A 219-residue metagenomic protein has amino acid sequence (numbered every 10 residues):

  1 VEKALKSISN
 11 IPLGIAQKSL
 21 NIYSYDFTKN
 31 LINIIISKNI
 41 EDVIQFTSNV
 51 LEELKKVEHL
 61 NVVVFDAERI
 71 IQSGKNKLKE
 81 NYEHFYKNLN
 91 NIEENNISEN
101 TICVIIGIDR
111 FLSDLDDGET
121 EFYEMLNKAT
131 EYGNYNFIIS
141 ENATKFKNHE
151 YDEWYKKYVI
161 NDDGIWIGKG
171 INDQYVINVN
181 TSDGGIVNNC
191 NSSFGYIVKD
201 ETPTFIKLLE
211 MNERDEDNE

Functional and structural regions predicted by a protein language model:
V1-G14, D152-E219: Phosphate-binding and hydrolysis-coupling loops of NTP-dependent motor/remodeling domains
E2-D163, K169, D215: P-loop NTPase catalytic phosphate-binding loop
